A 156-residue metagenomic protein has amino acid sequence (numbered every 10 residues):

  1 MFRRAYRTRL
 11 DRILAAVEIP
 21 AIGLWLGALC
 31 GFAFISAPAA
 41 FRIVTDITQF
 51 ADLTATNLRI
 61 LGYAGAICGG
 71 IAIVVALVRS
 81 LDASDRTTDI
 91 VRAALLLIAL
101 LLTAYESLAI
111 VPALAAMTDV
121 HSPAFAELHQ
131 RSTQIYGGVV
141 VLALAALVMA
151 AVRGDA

Functional and structural regions predicted by a protein language model:
F2-G70, A76-V78, T118-S122: Interfacial loop at the N-terminal end of multi-pass membrane proteins
F2-R3, V152-A156: Short, charged juxtamembrane terminal tails flanking transmembrane helices
D11-I22, R86-L95, M149-V152: Alpha-helical transmembrane segments and their helix-start/interface "positive-inside/aromatic belt" motifs in integral
N57-I60, A124-V140: Individual transmembrane alpha-helices with interfacial aromatic-anchor signatures
A64-A72, I135-M149: Hydrophobic cores of alpha-helical transmembrane segments in multi-pass inner/ER membrane proteins, independent
S80-T88, A156: Membrane-interface helix-boundary motifs at transmembrane edges
L97-A109, G137: Mid-bilayer segments of alpha-helical transmembrane spans in multi-pass integral membrane proteins that mediate
A113-E127: Interfacial non-cytosolic loop connecting adjacent transmembrane helices
